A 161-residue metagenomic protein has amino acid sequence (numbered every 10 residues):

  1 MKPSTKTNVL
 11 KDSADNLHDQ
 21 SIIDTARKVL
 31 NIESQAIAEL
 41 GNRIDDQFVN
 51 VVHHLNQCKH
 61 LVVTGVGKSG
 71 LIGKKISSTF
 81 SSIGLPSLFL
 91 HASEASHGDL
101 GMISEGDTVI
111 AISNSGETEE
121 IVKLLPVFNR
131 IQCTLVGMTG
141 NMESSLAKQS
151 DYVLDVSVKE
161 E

Functional and structural regions predicted by a protein language model:
M1, D15-K59: An N-terminal, well-structured beta->alpha segment
M1-V9: N-terminal acidic, proline/glycine-rich, low-complexity intrinsically disordered segments
V9-D15, R130: Short, motif-level signal for alpha-helix interfacial/capping segments enriched in acidic residues and aromatics/proline
H60-E161: Glycine-rich phosphate-binding loops that contact phosphosugars or nucleotide phosphates
